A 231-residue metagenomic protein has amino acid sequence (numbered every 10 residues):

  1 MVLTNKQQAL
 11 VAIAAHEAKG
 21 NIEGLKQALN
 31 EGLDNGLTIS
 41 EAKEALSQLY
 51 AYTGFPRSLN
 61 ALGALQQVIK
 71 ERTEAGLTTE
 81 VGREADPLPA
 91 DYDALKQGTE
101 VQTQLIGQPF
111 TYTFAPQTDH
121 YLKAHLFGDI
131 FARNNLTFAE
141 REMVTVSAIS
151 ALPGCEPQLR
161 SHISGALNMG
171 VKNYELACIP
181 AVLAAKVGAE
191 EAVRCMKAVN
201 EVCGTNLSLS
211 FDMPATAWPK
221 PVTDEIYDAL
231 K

Functional and structural regions predicted by a protein language model:
M1-K6, A18-N35, I39-E44, A51 (+4 more regions): Acidic, glycine/proline-rich low-complexity segments that act as flexible tails and inter-domain linkers
Q8-H16, A42-L46, E140-S150, L159 (+1 more regions): Short, structured motif recognition centered on aromatic/hydrophobic residues
C155-Q158, N173-A198: Preference for long, well-ordered alpha-helical segments
L167-N173: Short glycine/proline-rich, acidic loop/turn segments that cap or connect secondary-structure elements
P221-K231: Small, basic N-terminal interaction modules of short regulatory proteins
